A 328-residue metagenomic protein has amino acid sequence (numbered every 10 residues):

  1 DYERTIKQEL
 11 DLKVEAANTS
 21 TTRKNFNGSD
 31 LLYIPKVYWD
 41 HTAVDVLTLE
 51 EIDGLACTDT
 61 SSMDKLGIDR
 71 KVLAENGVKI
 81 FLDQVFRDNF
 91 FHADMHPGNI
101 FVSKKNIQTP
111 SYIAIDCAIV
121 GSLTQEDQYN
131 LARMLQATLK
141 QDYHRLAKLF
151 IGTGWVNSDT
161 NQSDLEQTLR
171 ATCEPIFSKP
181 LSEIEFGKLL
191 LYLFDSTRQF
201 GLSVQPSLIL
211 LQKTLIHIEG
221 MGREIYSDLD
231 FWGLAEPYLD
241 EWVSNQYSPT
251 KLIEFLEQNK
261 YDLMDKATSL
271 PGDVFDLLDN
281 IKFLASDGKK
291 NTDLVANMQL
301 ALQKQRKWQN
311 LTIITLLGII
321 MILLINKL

Functional and structural regions predicted by a protein language model:
D1-L328: Conserved catalytic cores of large enzyme domains
